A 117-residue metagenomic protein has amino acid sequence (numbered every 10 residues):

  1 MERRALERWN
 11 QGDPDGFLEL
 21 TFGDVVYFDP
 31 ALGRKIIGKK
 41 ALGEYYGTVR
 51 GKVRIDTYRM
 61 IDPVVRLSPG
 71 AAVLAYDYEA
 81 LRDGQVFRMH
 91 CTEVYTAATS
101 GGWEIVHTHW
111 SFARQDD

Functional and structural regions predicted by a protein language model:
M1-L18, V26-D117: A beta-strand edge to alpha-helix "cap/lid" segment located at domain peripheries
